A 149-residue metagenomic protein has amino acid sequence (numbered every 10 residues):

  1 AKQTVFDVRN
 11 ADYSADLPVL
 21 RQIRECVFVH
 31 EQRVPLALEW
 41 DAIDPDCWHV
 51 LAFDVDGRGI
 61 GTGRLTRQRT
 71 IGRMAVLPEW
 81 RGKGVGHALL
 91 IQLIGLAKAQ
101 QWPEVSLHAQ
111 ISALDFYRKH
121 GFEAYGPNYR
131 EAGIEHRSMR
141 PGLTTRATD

Functional and structural regions predicted by a protein language model:
A1-S14, G142-D149: Conserved N-terminal entry element of GNAT/NAT acetyltransferase domains
E25-D56: Active-site rim helix/loop that mediates acceptor-substrate recognition in acyltransferases
L51, G57-A75: Conserved beta-strand in the GNAT
W80, G84-Q92: Conserved acetyl-CoA pyrophosphate-binding loop and the N-cap/start of the following alpha-helix in GNAT-like
A97-Q110: Conserved GNAT acetyl-CoA-binding A-motif
Q110, R130-D149: C-terminal "cap" of GNAT-fold acetyltransferases
I111-E135: Conserved active-site alpha-helix within GNAT-family acetyltransferase domains
